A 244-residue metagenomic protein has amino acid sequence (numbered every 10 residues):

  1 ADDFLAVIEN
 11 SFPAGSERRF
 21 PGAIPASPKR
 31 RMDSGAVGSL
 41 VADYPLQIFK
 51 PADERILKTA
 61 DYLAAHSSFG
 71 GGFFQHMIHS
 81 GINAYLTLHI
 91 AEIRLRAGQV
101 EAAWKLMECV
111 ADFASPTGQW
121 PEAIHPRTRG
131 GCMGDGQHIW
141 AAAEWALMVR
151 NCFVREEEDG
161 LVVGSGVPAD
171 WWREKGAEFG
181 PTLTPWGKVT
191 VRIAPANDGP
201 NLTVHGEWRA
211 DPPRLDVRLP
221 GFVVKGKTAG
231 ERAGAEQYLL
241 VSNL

Functional and structural regions predicted by a protein language model:
A1-F12: Active-site neighborhood of glycoside hydrolase catalytic domains
L5-A6, I56, R173: Low-complexity, compositionally biased segments
F12, S16, L161-G164: Structured alpha-helical bundle/scaffold domains in large eukaryotic membrane-trafficking regulators
R18-E157: Active-site core of glycosidic bond-cleaving carbohydrate-active enzymes
V100-L244: Non-catalytic C-terminal accessory modules of carbohydrate-active enzymes
